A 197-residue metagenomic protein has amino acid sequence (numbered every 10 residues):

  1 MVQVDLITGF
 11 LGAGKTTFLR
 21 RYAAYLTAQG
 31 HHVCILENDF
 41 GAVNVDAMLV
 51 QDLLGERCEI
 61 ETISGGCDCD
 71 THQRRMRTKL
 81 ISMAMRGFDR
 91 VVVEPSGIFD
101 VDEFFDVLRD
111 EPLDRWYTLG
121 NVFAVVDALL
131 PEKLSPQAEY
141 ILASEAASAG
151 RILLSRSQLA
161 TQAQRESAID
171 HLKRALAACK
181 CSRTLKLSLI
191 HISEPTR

Functional and structural regions predicted by a protein language model:
V2-T8, A13, T17-S135: Nucleotide-state-sensitive switch-loop elements of NTP-binding domains
F99, F104-Y117, V126-C179: Conserved C-terminal guanine-recognition region of P-loop GTPase G domains, centered on the G4
K180-S188: Short mixed-charge
I190-T196: Conserved small/polar residues in nucleotide/adenosyl-binding loops
